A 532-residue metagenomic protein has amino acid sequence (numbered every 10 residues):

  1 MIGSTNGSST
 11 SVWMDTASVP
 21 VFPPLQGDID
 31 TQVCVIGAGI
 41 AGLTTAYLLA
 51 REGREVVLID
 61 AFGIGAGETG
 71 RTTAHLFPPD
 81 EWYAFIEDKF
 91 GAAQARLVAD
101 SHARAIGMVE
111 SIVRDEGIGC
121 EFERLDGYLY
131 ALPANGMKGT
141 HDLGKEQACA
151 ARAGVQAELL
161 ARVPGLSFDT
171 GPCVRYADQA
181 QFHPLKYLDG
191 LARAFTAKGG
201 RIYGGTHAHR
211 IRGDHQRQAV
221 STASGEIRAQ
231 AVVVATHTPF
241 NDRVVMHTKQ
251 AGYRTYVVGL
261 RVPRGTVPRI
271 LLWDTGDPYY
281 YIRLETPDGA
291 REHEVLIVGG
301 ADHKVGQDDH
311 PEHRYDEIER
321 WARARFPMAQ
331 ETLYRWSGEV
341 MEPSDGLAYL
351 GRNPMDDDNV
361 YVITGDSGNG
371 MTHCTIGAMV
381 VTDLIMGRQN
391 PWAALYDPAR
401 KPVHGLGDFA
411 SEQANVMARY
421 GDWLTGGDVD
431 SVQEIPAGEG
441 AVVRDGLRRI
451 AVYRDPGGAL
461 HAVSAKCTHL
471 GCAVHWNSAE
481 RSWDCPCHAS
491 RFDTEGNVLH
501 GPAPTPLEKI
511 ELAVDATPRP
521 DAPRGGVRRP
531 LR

Functional and structural regions predicted by a protein language model:
M1-V33, R51, E81, P504-E511 (+1 more regions): Extreme N-terminal leader/targeting segments of oxidoreductases
I2-D15, P79, Y83-D88, S111-G190: Flavin (FAD/FMN) cofactor-binding and adjacent substrate-gating region of FAD-dependent oxidoreductase domains
I29-L58: N-terminal Rossmann-like FAD-binding beta1-loop-alpha1 element of flavoenzymes
R51-R71: Glycine-rich FAD pyrophosphate-binding loop
H141, A148-C149, A153, C173-Q230: Helical element adjacent to the flavin cofactor pocket in flavoenzyme catalytic cores
R210-E285, R419, Q433: Flavin-dependent oxidoreductases
V258, A441-D521, V527-R532: Rieske [2Fe-2S] iron-sulfur-binding domain
G276-D277, K304-F409, V463: C-terminal catalytic lobe of FAD-dependent flavoproteins
